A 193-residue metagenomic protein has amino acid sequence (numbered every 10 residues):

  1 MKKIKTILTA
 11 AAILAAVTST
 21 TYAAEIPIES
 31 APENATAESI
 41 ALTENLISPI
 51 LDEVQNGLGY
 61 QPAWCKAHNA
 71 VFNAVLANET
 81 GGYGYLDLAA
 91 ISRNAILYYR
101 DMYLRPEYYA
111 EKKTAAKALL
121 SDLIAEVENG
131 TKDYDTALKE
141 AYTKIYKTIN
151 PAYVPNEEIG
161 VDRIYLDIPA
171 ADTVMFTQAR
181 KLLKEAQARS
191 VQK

Functional and structural regions predicted by a protein language model:
M1-L8: Bacterial N-terminal signal peptides that target proteins for export
I7, V17-T18: Residues within alpha-helical transmembrane segments of multi-pass membrane proteins, especially transporters, ion
A10-A11, T21: Cleavable N-terminal signal peptides
I13-A15: Short, glycine/alanine-rich hydrophobic alpha-helices that insert into or span membranes
T18-E29: Sec-dependent signal peptide cleavage junction
A31-V71, P106-I145, N150, R189-S190: Amphipathic, heptad-repeat alpha-helical segments
F72-A115, I149-S190: Repeat-associated, polar segments at repeat-unit boundaries in modular proteins
